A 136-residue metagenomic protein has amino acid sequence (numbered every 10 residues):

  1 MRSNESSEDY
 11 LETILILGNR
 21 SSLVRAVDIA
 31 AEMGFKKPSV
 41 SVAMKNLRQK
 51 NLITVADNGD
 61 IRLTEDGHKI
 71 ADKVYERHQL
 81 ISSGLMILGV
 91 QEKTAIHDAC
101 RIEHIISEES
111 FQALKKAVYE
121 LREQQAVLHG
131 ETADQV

Functional and structural regions predicted by a protein language model:
R2-F35: N-terminal helix-turn-helix DNA-binding core of bacterial DNA-binding proteins
E32, I70, I87: Residues within the alpha-helical elements of helix-turn-helix
G34-F35, N58, V90: The short coil/loop that forms the "turn" connecting the two helices of the helix-turn-helix
P38, K93: Key DNA-contact positions within bacterial/archaeal DNA-binding proteins
N51: Glycine-centered, phosphate/nucleic-acid-interacting loop/turn motifs that mediate DNA/RNA or nucleotide
G59-R77: Basic, amphipathic "hinge/linker" alpha-helix immediately C-terminal to the N-terminal HTH DNA-binding motif
H97-V136: C-terminal regulatory/oligomerization modules of transcriptional regulators
